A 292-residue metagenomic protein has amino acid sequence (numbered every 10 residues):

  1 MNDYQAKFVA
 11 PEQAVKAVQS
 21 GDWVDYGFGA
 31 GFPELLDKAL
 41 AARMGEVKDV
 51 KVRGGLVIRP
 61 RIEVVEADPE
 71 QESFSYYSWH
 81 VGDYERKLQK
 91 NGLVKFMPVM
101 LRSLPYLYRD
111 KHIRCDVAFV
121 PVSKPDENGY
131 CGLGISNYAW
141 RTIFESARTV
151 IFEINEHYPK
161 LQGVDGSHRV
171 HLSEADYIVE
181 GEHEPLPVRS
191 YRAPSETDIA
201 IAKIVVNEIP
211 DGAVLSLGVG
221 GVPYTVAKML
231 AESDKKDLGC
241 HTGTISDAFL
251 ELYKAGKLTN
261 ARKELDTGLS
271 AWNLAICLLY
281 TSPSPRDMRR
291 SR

Functional and structural regions predicted by a protein language model:
N2-T259, E264-L278: Metallocofactor- and cofactor-centric catalytic cores in central/energy metabolism, strongly enriched
Y280-R292: Single conserved hydrophobic/aromatic residue that forms the stacking wall/gate of nucleotide- or nucleobase-binding
